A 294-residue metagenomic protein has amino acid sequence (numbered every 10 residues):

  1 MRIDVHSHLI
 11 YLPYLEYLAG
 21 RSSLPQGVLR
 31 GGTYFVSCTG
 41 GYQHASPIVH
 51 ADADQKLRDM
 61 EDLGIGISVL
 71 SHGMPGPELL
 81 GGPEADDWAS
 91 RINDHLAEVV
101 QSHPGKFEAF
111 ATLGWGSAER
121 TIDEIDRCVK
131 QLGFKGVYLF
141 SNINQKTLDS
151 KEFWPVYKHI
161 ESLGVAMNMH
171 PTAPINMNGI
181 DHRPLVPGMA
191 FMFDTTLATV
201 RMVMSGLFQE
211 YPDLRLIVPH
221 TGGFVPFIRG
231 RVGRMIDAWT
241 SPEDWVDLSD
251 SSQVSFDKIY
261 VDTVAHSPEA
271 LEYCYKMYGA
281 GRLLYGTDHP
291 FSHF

Functional and structural regions predicted by a protein language model:
M1-F294: Helix-coil boundary/capping segments in enzymes
